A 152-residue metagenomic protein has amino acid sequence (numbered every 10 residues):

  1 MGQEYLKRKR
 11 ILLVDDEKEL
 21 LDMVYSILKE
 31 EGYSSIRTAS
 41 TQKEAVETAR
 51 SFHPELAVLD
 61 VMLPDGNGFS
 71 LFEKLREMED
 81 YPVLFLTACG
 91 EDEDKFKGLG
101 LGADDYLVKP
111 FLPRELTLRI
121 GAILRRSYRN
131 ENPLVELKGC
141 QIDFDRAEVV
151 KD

Functional and structural regions predicted by a protein language model:
M1-R10: Non-catalytic signal-transmission and effector/linker regions of two-component phosphorelay proteins
R8, H53-E55, M78-V83: His-Asp phosphorelay/catalytic-motif detector in bacterial-type signaling
K9-R10, G121-D152: Short, Lys/Arg-enriched segments at the junction into DNA-binding effector domains of transcriptional regulators
V14-D15, A39, A57, L107: Conserved sequence signature across two-component system core domains
D15, D60, T87: Active-site residues of response regulator receiver
K18-R37: Two-component/phosphorelay signaling modules centered on CheY-like receiver
T38-L56: Acidic, metal-coordinating helix/loop segments flanking the phosphotransfer/catalytic sites of two-component signaling
N67, E73, E77, P82-E136: Basic, amphipathic DNA-recognition helix from helix-turn-helix-like DNA-binding domains
